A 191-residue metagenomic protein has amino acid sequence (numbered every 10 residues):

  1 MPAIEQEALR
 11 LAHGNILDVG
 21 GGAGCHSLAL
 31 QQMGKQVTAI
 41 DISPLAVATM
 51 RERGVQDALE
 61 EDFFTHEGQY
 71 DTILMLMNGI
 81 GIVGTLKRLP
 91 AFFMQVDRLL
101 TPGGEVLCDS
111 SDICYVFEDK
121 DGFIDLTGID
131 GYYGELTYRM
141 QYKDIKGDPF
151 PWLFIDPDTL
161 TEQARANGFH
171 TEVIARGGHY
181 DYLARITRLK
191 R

Functional and structural regions predicted by a protein language model:
M1-N15: Conserved alpha-helix/loop element of class I SAM-dependent methyltransferases that forms part of the SAM/SAH-binding
A23-G34: Conserved SAM-binding loop of SAM-dependent methyltransferases across substrates and taxa, primarily the Class I
S43-P44: Conserved SAM/SAH-binding beta-strand->alpha-helix loop
G54-F64: Conserved SAM-binding strand-loop segment of SAM-dependent methyltransferases
Y70-P90: A short SAM/SAH-binding and catalytic strip from SAM-dependent methyltransferases
L89-P102: A short glycine-rich, Lys/Arg-flanked "PGG" loop and its adjoining helix->strand segment in the class I
T101-E162: SAM-dependent methyltransferase
N167-R191: Core SAM-dependent methyltransferase catalytic element
